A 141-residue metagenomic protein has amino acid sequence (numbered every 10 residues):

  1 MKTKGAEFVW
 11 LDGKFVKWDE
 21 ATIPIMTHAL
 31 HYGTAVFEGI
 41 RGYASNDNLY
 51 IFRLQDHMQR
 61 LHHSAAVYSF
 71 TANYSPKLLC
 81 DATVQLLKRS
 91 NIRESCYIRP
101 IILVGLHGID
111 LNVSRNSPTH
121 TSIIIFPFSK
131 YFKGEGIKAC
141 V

Functional and structural regions predicted by a protein language model:
M1-V141: Conserved alpha/beta cores of soluble small-molecule-handling proteins
